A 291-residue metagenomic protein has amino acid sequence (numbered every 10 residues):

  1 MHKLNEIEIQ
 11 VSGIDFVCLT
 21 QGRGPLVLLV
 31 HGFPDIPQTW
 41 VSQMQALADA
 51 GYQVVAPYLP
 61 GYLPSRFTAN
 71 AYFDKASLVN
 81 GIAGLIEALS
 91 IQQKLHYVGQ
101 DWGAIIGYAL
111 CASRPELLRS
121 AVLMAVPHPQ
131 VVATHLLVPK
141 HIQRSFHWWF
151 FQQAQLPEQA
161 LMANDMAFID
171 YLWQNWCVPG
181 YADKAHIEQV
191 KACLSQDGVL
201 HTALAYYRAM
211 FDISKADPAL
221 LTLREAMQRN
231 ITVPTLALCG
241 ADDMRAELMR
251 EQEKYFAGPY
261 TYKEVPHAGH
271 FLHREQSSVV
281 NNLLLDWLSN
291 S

Functional and structural regions predicted by a protein language model:
M1-L26, D49-Y52, Y260, N282 (+1 more regions): Alpha/beta-hydrolase fold catalytic core
H2-N5, D15-F16, V55, Y62-V98 (+4 more regions): Flexible "cap/lid" subdomain of the alpha/beta-hydrolase fold that forms the substrate-access gate
L19-R66: Conserved HGGG/HGGXW glycine-rich cap/lid loop of the alpha/beta-hydrolase fold
H31-G32, G103, H270: Conserved phosphate-binding and hydrolysis motifs of nucleotide-dependent enzymes
D35, L47-D49, A104, F256 (+1 more regions): Alpha-helical and His/Cys-centered functional microenvironments
D35, M244, G269-F271: Glycine-/small-residue-rich active-site loops that bind phosphorylated ligands and cofactors
Q38-V41, Q45, N80, Y108 (+3 more regions): Surface-exposed alpha-helical interface segments used for non-catalytic interactions
A268-S277, N281: Catalytic histidine-centered segment of alpha/beta-hydrolase-like enzymes
